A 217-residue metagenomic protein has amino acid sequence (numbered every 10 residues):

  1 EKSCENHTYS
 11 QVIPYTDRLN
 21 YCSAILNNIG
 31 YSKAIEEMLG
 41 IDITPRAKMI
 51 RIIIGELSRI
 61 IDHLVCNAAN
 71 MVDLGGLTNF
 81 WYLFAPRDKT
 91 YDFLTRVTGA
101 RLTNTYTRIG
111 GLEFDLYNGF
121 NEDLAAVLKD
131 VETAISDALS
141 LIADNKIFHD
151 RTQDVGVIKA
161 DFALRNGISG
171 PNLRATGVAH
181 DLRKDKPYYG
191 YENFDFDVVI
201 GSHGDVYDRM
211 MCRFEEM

Functional and structural regions predicted by a protein language model:
E1-E216: Active-site bordering "gate/hinge" segments that shape substrate access to catalytic or cofactor-binding pockets
